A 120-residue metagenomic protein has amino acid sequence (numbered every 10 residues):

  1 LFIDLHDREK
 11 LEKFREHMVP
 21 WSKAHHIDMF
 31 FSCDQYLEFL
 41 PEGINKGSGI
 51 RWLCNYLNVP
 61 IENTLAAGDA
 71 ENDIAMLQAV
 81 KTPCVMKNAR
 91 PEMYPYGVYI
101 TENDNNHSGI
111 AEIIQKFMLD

Functional and structural regions predicted by a protein language model:
L1-A67: Conserved acidic, metal-coordinating active-site core of Asp-based, Mg2+-dependent phosphoryl-transfer enzymes
L40-E42, G47-D120: Mg2+-dependent phosphoryl-transfer enzymes with acidic/Ser/Thr/Gly-rich catalytic loops
